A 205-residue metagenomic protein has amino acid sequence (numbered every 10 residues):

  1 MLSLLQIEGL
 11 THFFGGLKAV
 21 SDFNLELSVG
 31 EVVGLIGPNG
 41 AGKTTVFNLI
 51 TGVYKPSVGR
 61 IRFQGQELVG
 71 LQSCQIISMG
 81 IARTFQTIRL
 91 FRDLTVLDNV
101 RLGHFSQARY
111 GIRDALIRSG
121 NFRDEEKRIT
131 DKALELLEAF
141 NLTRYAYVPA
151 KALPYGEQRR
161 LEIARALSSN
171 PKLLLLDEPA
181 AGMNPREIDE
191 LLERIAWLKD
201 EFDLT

Functional and structural regions predicted by a protein language model:
L2-T205: Glycine-rich phosphate-binding loops of nucleotide-dependent enzymes
